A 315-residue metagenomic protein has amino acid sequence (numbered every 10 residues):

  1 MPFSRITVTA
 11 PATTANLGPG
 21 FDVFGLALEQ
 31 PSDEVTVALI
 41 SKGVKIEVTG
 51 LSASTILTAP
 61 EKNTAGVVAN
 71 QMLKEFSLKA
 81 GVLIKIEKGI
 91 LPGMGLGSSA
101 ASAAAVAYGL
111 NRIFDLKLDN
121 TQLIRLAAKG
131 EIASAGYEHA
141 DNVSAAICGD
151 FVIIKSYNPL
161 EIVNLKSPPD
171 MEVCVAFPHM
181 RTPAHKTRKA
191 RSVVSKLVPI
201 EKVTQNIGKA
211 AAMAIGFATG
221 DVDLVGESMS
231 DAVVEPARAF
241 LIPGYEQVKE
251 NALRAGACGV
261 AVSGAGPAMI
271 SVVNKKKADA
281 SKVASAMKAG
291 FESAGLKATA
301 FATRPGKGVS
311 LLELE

Functional and structural regions predicted by a protein language model:
M1-M94, R112-L118, G149, G306-E315: ATP-binding N-lobe of GHMP and related small-molecule kinases
T9-P11, A27, K85, A146-C148 (+3 more regions): Short beta-strand segments
V23-L26, I132-Y137, D141-S144, P159-S167 (+2 more regions): A generic local secondary-structure boundary/capping motif
A38, A146-Y157, S271-N274, L312-L314: Short beta-strand-to-turn element immediately C-terminal to the catalytic PLP-Schiff-base lysine in fold type I
N63-E75, A210, V248-N251, A286-M287: Short, well-ordered amphipathic alpha-helical segments that serve as non-catalytic structural scaffolds within diverse
K79-L160: Gly/Ser-rich oxyanion-binding loop with an adjacent helix/lid that shapes the negatively charged ligand pocket
D170-E250, R254: Acyltransferase
F217-E315: Glycine-rich, charge-dense phosphate/pyrophosphate-binding loop(s) and the adjacent flexible "lid"/catalytic subdomain
